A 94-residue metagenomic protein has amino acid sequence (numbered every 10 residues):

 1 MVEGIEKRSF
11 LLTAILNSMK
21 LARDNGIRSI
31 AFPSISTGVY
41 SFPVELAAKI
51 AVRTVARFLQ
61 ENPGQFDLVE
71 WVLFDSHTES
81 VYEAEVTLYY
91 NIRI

Functional and structural regions predicted by a protein language model:
M1-I94: Phosphate/ribose-phosphate-bearing ligand recognition and processing surfaces, centered on ADP-ribose/NAD(+/P+) systems
